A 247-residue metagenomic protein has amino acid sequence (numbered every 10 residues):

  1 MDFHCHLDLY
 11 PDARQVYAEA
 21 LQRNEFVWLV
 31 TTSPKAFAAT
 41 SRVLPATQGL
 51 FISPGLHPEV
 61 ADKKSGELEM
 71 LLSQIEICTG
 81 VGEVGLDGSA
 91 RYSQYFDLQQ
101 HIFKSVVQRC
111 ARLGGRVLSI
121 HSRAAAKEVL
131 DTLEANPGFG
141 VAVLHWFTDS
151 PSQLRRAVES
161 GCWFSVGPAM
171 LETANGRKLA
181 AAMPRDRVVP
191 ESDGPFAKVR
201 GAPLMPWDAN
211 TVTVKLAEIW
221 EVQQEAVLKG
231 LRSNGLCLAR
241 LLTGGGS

Functional and structural regions predicted by a protein language model:
M1-S247: Mid-domain alpha/beta scaffold segments of enzyme catalytic cores
